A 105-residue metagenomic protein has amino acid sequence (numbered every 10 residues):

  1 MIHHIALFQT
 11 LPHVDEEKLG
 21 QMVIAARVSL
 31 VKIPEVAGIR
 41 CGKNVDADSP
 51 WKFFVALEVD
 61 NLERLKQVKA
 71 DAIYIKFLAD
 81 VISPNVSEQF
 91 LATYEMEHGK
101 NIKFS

Functional and structural regions predicted by a protein language model:
I2-T10: Active-site-flanking beta-strand signature of metal-NTP-handling nucleotidyl enzymes and homologous cyclase-like
A6, V55-L57: Conserved RNP beta-strands of RNA recognition motif
T10-P12, V59-N61, H98: Non-catalytic surface loops within mature trypsin-like serine protease
D15-E16: N-terminal presequence-like segments and adjacent domain-start helices
L19-A26, V68-Y74: Short amphipathic alpha-helices in soluble, non-transmembrane regions that often serve as interface/regulatory elements
V28-F54: Short, glycine- and small/hydrophobic-rich beta-strand elements in well-ordered beta-sheets
V31-V36, E58-A92: An amphipathic, aromatic/His-enriched active-site/gating alpha helix that lines ligand/cofactor pockets
C41-S49, A79-S105: Glycine-rich beta-strand-turn "strand-cap" elements at beta-sheet edges
